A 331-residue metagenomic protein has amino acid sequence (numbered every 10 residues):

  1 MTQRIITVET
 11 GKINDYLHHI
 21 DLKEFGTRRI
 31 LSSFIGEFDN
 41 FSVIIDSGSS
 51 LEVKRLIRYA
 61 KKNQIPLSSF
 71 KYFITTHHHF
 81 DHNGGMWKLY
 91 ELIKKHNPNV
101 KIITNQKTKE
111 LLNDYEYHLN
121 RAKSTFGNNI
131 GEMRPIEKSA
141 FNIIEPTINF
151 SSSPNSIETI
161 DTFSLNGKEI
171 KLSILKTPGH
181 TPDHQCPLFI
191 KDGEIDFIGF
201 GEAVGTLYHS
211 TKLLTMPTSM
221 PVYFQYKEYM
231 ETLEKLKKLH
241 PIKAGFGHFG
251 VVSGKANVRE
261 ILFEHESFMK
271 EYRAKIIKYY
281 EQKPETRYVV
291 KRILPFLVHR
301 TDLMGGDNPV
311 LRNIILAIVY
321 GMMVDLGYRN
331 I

Functional and structural regions predicted by a protein language model:
Q3-N63, P187-E202: Conserved beta-strand hairpin/beta-sheet module of binuclear metal-dependent hydrolase folds, prominently
G26-R29, S152-S156, P178-P182, N313-L316: A short catalytic or substrate-binding loop motif that flags glycine-/basic-rich loops and adjacent residues that bind
V43-D46, Y72-T75, I174-K176: Short catalytic-loop micro-motif centered on adjacent basic/acidic residues
S49-L51, K171-P178, P182-A256: Metallo-beta-lactamase
K54-N105: Active-site metal-binding motif and surrounding structural segment of the metallo-beta-lactamase
K107-L175, M230-L233: Metallo-beta-lactamase
G254-E271: Short, electropositive alpha-helical surface patch
K275-I331: C-terminal regulatory/interaction regions
